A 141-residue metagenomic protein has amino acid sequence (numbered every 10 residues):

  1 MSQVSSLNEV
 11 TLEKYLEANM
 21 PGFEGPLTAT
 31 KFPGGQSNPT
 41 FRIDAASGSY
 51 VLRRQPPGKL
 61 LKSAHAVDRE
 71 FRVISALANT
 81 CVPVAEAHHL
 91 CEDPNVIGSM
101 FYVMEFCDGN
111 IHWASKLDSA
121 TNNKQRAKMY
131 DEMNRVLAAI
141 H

Functional and structural regions predicted by a protein language model:
M1-L27: Juxta-kinase regulatory segment immediately upstream of eukaryotic protein kinase catalytic domains
P26-H141: ATP-binding pocket architecture of kinase catalytic cores
